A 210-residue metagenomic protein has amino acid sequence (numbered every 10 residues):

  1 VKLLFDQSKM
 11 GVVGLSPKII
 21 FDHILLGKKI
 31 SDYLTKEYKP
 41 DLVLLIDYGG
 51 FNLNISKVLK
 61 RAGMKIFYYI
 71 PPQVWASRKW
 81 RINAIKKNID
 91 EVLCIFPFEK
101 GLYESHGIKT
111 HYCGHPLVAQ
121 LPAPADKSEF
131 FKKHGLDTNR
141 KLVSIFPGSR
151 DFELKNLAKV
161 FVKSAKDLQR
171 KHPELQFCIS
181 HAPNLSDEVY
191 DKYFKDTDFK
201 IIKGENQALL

Functional and structural regions predicted by a protein language model:
V1, F152-L210: Donor-nucleotide binding loops and adjacent catalytic segments primarily of GT-B fold Leloir glycosyltransferases
V1-K133, F146-L154, D167, K171-H172 (+1 more regions): Active-site and donor-binding regions of nucleotide-sugar-utilizing enzymes
K60, K109-H111, N139-L142, F161 (+1 more regions): Secondary-structure boundary/capping motif
D137-S144, Q176: Charged active-site motifs of nucleotide-sugar-dependent glycosyltransferases
